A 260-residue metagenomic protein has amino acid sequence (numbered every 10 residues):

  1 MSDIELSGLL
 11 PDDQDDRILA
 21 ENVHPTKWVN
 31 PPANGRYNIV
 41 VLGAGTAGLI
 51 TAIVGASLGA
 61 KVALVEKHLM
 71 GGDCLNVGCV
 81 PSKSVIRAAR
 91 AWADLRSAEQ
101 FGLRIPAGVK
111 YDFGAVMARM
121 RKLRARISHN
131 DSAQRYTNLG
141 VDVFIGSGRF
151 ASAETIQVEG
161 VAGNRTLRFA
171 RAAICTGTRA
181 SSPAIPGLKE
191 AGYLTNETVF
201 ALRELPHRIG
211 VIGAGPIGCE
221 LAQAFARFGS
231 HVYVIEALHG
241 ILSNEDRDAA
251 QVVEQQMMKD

Functional and structural regions predicted by a protein language model:
S2-Y37, I50-A60, V65-L205, L238-L242 (+1 more regions): Glycine-rich flavin
R36-I39, H231: A general secondary-structure boundary signal
L42, V65, I235: The conserved SAM/SAH-binding core of class I Rossmann-like methyltransferase domains, concentrating on the hydrophobic
L42-G43, D94: Generic signature of intrinsically disordered, low-complexity, basic-rich segments and short cationic peptides
G43-T46, K67-H68, I212-G215: Glycine-rich Rossmann-fold phosphate-binding loop(s) that bind the pyrophosphate of adenine dinucleotide cofactors
R203-E245: Rossmann-like NAD(P)H-binding beta-loop-alpha module
